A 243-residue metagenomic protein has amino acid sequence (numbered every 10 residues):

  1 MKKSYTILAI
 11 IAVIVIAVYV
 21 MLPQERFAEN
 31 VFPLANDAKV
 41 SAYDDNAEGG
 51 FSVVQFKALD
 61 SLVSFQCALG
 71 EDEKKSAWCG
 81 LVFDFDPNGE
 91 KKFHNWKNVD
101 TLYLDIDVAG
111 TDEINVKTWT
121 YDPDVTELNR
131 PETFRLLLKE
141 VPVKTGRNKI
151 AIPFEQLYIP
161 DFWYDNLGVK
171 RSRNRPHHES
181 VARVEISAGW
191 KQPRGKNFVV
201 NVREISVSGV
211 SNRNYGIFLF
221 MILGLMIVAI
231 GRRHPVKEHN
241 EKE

Functional and structural regions predicted by a protein language model:
M1-E243: Beta-rich carbohydrate-recognition modules and glycan-binding surfaces
